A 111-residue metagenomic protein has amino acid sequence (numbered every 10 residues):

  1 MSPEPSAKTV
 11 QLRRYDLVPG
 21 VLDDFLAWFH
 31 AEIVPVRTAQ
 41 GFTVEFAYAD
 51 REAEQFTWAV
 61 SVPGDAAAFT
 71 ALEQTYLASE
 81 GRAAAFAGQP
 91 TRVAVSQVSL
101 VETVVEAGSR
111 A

Functional and structural regions predicted by a protein language model:
M1-A7, E106-A111: Basic/polar N-terminal segments that are highly enriched at the extreme N-terminus, encompassing both cleavable
E4-P5, A27-F46, S61-S99: An amphipathic, aromatic/His-enriched active-site/gating alpha helix that lines ligand/cofactor pockets
E4-T9, A49-E52: Short, flexible turn/loop "capping" segments at secondary-structure junctions
T9-R14, F25, R37, F56-S61: Short, structured motif recognition centered on aromatic/hydrophobic residues
A49-R51, P90-A111: Long, low-complexity, Ser/Thr/Gly/Pro-rich intrinsically disordered segments that act as flexible linkers and assembly
Q55-F56, A67-A68, G108: Short catalytic/ligand-binding loop motif for oxyanion handling, primarily in non-cytosolic enzymes, centered on
